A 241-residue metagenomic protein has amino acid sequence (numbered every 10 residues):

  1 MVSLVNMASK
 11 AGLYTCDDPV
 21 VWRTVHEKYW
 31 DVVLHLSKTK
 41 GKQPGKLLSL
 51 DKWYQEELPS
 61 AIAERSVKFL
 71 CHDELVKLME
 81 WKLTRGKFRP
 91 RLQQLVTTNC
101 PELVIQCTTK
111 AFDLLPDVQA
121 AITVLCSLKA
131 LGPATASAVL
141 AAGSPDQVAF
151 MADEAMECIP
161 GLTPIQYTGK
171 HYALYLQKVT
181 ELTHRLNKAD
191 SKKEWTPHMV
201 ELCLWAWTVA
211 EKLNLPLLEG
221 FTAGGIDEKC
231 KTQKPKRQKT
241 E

Functional and structural regions predicted by a protein language model:
V2-R65, L70-V76, V148-E241: C-terminal accessory module of base-excision DNA glycosylases/AP lyases that mediates lesion recognition and DNA
R65-T97: Conserved, ordered domain cores of eukaryotic regulatory proteins
K82-K87, G143-V148, T208-V209: Short alpha-helix boundary/capping elements
K87-L131: Helix-hairpin-helix/helix-loop-helix acidic hairpins
A120-P160: Catalytic DNA-binding helix-loop module of base-excision-repair DNA glycosylases/AP lyases
